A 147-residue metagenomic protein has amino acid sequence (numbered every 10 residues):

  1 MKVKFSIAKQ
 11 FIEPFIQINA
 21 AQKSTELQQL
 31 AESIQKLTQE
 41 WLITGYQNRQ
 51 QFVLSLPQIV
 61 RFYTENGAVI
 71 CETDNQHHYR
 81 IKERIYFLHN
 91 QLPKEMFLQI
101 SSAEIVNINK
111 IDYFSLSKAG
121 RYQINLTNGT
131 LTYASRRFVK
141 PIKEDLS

Functional and structural regions predicted by a protein language model:
M1-Q29: N-terminal regulatory/sensing modules of transcriptional regulators
S6-Q10, A21-K23, N48, G129 (+1 more regions): Generic structural motif
A20-A21, N75, S102, R136: Conserved residues at beta->alpha junctions
E26, I70, P141: Short phosphate-engaging motifs
Q29-T127, L131: Conserved binding/recognition cores within well-folded domains
R136-S147: Primarily interfacial, aromatic-capped hydrophobic alpha-helices that serve as membrane anchors
